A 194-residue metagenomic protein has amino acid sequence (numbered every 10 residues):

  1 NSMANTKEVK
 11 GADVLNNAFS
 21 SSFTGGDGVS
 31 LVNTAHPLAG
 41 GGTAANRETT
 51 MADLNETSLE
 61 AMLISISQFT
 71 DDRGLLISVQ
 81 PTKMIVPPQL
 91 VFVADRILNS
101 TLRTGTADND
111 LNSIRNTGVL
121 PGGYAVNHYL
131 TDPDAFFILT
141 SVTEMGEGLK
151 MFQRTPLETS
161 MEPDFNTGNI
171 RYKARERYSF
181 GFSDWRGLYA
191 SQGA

Functional and structural regions predicted by a protein language model:
N1-S21, M84, Y172-A174: Long, contiguous amphipathic alpha-helices that act as assembly "spine/axial" helices in icosahedral shell and virion
V9-G41: Structured all-alpha helical bundle cores of eukaryotic regulatory proteins
G28-D71, S78-K83, Q89-A194: Sequence/fold signature of self-assembling virion shell proteins
